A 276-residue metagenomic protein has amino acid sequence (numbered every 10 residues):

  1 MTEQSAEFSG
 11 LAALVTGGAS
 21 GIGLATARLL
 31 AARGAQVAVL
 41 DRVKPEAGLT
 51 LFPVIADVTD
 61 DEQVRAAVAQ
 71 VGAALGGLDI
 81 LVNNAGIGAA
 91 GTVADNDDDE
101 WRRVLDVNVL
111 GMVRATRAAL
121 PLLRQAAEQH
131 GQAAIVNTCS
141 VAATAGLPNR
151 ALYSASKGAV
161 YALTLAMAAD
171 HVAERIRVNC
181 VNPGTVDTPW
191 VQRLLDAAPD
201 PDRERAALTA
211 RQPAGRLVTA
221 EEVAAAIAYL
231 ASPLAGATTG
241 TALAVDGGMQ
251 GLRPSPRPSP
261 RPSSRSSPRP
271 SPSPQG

Functional and structural regions predicted by a protein language model:
T2-Q4, A145, T239-G276: Short C-terminal tail/terminal secondary-structure segment of NAD(P)H-dependent dehydrogenase/reductase domains
T92-V93, D97-L105, L208: Substrate-binding pocket helix/loop in short-chain dehydrogenase/reductase
A94, A145-A151, E174, G215 (+1 more regions): Active-site loop immediately N-terminal to the catalytic Tyr-X3-Lys motif of short-chain dehydrogenase/reductase
T116, S156, T164: Active-site helix of classical SDR
S140: Residue(s) in the substrate-gating loop at a strand-loop-helix junction that position the organic substrate next
V172, R177, T238-G240: Short, small/polar-rich loop/turn modules that mediate ligand/substrate recognition or access, typified
V178, P183-R193, A197: Short, flexible catalytic-loop segment of classical short-chain dehydrogenase/reductase
